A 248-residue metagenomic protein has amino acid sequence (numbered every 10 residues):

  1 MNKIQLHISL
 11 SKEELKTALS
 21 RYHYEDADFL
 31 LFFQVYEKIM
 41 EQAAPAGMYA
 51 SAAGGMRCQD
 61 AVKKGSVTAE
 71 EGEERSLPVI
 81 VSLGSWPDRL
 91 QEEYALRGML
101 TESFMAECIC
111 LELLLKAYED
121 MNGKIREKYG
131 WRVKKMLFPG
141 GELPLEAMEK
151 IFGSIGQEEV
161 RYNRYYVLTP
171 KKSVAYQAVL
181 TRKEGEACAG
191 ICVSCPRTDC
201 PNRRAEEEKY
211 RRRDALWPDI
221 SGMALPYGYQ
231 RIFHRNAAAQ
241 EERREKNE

Functional and structural regions predicted by a protein language model:
M1-G98, E102, D214-E241, N247-E248: Active-site helix-to-loop segments that bind/position phosphate- or nucleotide-bearing substrates and donors across
T17, Q34-E41, C108, G123 (+2 more regions): Charged/polar, solvent-exposed surface patches and flexible loops
L30, Q34, E112, K116 (+1 more regions): Conserved active-site and cofactor/substrate-binding residues in soluble primary-metabolism enzymes
E41, P45-A52, E119, W131 (+2 more regions): Intrinsically disordered or highly flexible coil/loop and linker segments, enriched in small and charged/polar residues
C58, C108-C110, C188: Generic recognition of cysteine residues
G72-F138: Conserved mixed alpha/beta catalytic, RNA-binding, or beta-rich assembly cores of soluble enzyme, regulatory
R132-R204, L216-E248: Short terminal or interdomain "cap/linker" segment that borders an active site or interface and mediates
E206-R213: Composition- and surface-driven signal marking solvent-exposed, interaction-prone regions in large proteins
